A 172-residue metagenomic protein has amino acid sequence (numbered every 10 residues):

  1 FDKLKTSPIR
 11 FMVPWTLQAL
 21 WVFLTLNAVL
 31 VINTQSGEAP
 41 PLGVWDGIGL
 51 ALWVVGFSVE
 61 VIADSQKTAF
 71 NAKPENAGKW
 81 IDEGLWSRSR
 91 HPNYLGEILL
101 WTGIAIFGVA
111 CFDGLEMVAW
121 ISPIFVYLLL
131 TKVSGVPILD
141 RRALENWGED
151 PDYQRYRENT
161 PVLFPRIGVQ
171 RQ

Functional and structural regions predicted by a protein language model:
F1-V13, K79-W86: Juxtamembrane helix-capping/reentrant segments at transmembrane boundaries
W21-Q66, N71, E75-Q172: Hydrophobic transmembrane alpha-helices
